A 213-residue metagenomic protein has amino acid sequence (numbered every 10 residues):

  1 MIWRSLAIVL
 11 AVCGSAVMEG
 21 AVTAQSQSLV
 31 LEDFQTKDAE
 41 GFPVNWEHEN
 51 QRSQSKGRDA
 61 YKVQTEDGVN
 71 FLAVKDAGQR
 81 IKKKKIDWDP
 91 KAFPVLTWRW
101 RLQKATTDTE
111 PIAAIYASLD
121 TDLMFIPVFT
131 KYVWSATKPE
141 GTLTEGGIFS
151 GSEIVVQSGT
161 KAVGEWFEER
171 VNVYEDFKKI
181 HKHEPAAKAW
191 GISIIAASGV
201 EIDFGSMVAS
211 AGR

Functional and structural regions predicted by a protein language model:
A24-R52: Extracellular carbohydrate-recognition regions
F34, E169, I192, G205-A209: Extracellular beta-strand elements of beta-rich domains used for carbohydrate recognition/degradation or cell-matrix
R58-I81: Short carbohydrate-recognition loop motifs
K85-L96, T160-V163, P185-A186: Extracellular/lumenal carbohydrate-interaction signature centered on repeated Trp-anchored short motifs
R99-T106, Y174: Solvent-exposed strand-to-loop "edge" motifs in beta-rich extracellular domains
A105-L119, P127-V128: Beta-strand acidic-aromatic groove motif in beta-rich domains, primarily in extracellular
E110-A117, F149-G159, V163-E201: Extracellular beta-strand ligand-recognition surfaces/modules
D122-T137: Glycan-recognition/cleft segments
